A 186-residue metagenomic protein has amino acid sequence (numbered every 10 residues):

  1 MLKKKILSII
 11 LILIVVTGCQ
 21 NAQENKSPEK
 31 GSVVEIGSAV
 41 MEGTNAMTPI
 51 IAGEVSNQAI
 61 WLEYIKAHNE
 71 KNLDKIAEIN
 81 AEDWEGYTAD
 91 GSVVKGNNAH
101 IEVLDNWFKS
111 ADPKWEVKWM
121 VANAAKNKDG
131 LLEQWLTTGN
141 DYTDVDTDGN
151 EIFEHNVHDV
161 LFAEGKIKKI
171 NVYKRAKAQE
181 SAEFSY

Functional and structural regions predicted by a protein language model:
K3-I9: Sec-dependent signal peptide recognition, specifically the positively charged N-region followed immediately by
V15-G18: C-terminal motif of bacterial Sec signal peptides marking the signal peptidase cleavage site
Q20-D74, E78: Short, low-complexity N-terminal intrinsically disordered segments enriched in polar/charged residues
A46-I50, I79, E85-K95, S110: A short gly/proline-enriched turn/hairpin at secondary-structure junctions
Y64, K75-A77, W84, G96 (+4 more regions): Hydrophobic pocket/interface hotspot
L104-D148: Surface-exposed, charged secondary-structure patches
W135-K174: Exposed beta-sheet edge and beta->alpha loop/turn motif
K169-Y186: Low-complexity, intrinsically disordered terminal/linker segments enriched in charged and Gly/Pro repeats
